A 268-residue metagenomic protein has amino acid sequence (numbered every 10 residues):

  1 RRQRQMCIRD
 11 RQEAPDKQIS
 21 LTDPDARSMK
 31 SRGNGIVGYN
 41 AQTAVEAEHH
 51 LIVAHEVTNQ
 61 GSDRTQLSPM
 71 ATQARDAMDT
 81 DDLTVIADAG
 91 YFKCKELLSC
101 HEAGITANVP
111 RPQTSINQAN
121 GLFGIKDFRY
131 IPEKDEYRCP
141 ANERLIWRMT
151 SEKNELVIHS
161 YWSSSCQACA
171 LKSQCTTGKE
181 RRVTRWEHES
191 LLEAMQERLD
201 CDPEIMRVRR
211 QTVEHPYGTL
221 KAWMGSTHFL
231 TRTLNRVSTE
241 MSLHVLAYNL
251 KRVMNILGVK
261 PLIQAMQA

Functional and structural regions predicted by a protein language model:
R1-Q5, R9-A268: Anion-binding and metal-coordination hotspots
